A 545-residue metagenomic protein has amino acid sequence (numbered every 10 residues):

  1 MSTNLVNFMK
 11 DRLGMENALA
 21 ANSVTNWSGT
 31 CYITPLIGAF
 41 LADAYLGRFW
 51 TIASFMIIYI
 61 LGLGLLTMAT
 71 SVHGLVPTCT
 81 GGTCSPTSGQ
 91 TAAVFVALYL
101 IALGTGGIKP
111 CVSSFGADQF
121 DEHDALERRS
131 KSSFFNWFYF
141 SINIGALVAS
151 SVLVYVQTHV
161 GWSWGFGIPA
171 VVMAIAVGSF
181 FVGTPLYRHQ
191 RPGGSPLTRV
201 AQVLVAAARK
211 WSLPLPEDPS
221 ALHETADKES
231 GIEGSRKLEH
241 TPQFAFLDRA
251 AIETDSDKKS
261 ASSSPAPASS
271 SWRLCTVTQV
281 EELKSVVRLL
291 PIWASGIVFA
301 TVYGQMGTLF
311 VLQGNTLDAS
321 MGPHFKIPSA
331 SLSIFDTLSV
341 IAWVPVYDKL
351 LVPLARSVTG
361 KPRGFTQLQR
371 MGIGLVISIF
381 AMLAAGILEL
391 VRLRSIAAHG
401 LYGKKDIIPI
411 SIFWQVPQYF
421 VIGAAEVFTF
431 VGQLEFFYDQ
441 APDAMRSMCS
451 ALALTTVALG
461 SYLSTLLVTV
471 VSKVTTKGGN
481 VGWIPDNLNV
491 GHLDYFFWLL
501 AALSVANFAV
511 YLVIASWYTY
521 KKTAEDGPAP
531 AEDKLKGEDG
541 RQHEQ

Functional and structural regions predicted by a protein language model:
M1-T78, C84-Q545: Hydrophobic transmembrane alpha-helices of multi-pass solute transporters/permeases
